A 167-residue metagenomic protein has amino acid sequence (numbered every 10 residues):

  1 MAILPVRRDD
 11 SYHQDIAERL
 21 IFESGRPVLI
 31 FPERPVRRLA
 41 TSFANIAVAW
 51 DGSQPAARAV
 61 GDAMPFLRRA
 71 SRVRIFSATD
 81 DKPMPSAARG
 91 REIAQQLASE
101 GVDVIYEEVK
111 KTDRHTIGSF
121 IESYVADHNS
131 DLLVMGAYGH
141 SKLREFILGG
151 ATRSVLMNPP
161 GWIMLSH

Functional and structural regions predicted by a protein language model:
M1-F76, N158-H167: Intrinsically disordered or low-complexity boundary/linker segments at protein termini and domain junctions
I3-R19, M135-S154: Glycine-rich, Arg-bearing micro-motifs that act as flexible, cationic patches
Y12-H13, P55-A56, P85, I117 (+1 more regions): Secondary-structure boundary/capping motif
G52-E107: Redox- and metal-dependent alpha/beta enzyme cores, enriched for Fe-S-associated oxidoreductases and cofactor-handling
A88-R91, S119-E122, I147-T152: Charged helix-capping and loop-helix junction motifs
E107-H115: Short beta->alpha junction loops
Y124-S130: Glycine-rich phosphate-binding loop signature in dinucleotide/nucleotide-binding domains
L132-A137, I163-S166: Conserved active-site loop/cleft motifs that coordinate metal ions or position small ligands
